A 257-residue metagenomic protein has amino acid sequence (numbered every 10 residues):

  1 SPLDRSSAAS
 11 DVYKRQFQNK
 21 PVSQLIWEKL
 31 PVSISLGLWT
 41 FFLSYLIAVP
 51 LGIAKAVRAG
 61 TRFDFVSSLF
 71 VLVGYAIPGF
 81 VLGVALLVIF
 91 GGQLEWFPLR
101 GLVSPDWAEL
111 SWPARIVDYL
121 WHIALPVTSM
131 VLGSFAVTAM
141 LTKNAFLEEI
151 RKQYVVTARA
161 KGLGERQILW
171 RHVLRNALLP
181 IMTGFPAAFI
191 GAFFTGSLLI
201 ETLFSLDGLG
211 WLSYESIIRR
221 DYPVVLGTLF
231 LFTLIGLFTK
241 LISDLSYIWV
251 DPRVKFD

Functional and structural regions predicted by a protein language model:
S1, R5, S23-E28, Y45 (+3 more regions): N-terminal signal-anchor/first transmembrane alpha helix
S1, R5-I47: An internal, D/E-rich "acidic patch" concept
R5, K14-Q16, L82-G83, P98-R100 (+3 more regions): Short, hydrophobic secondary-structure boundary micro-motifs
D11, F17, G91-L94, P98 (+2 more regions): Residue-level signal for pocket-adjacent positions within structured domains
F17-V22, L102, W107, K255: Short capping/connector residues at structural and topological boundaries
L30-S35, W39-F63, G92, D106-D257: Alpha-helical transmembrane segments of integral membrane proteins, especially multi-pass inner/plasma-membrane
L69-G101, H122, S129-F135: Membrane-water interface segments at the C-terminal ends of transmembrane alpha-helices in multi-pass inner-membrane
